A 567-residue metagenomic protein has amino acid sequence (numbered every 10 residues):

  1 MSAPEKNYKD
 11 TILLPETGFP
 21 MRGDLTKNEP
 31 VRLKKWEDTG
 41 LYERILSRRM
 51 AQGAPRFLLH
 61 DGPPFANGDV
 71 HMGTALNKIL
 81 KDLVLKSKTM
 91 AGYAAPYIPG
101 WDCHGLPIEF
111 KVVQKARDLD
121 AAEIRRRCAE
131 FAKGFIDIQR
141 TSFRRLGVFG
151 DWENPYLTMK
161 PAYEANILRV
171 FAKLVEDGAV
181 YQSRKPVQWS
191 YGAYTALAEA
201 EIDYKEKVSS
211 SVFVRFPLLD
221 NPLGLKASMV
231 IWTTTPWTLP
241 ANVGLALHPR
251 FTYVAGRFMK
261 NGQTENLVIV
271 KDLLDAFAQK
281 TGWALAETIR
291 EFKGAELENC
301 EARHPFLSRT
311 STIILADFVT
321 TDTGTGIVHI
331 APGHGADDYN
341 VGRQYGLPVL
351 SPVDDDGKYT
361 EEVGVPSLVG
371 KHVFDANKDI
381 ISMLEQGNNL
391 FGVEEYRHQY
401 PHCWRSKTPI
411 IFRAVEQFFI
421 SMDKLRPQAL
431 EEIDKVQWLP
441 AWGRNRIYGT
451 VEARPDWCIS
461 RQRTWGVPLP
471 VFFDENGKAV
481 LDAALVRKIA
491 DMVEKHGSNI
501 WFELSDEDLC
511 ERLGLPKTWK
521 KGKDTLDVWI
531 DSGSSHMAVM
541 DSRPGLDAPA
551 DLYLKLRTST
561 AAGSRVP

Functional and structural regions predicted by a protein language model:
S2-T264, A331-A336, V341-Q344, P348-V363 (+5 more regions): N-terminal, positively charged nucleic-acid-binding surface of large information/translation enzymes
K6, D10-L14, F258-L285, D491 (+2 more regions): N-terminal presequences and immediately downstream first alpha-helices
W36, A162-T195, E201-Y204, R215-N221 (+3 more regions): Gly/Pro-rich turn-and-neighbor structural signature
E43-R44, W152, W283-E291, E296-E301 (+3 more regions): Short secondary-structure junctions
L59-A66, E432-L439, G545-A550: Short glycine/proline-rich turn/loop motifs
G73-L85, T89-Y93, W101-D102, Y163-N166 (+6 more regions): Structured ligand/cofactor/substrate-binding pocket environments in proteins
D120, I124-R127, G335, E494-S498 (+2 more regions): Glycine-centered helix-coil hinge/cap
E385-R405, D506-T525: Short acidic, Pro/Gly- and aromatic-enriched capping/linker segments at domain boundaries
